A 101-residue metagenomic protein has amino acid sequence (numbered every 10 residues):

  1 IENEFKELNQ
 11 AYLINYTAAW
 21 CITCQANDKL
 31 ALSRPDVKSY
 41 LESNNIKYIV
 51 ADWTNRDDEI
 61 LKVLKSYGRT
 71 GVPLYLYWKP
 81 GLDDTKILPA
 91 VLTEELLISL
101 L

Functional and structural regions predicted by a protein language model:
I1-A11, L41: A short beta-strand-turn-helix
E7-I22: Short active-site neighborhood of thiol/selenol oxidoreductases, capturing the structured segment around
W20-C24, R56-E59, D83-T85: Flexible loop/turn segments at secondary-structure boundaries
T23-E42: Typically the conserved alpha-helix immediately C-terminal to a functionally engaged Cys/Sec in thioredoxin-like
A31-S33, T70-L101: Non-catalytic, surface beta->alpha helical segment in thiol-disulfide oxidoreductase systems
D52-T54: Conserved acidic residues
D58-G71: Structural alpha/beta surface segment adjacent to cysteine/selenocysteine redox centers across thiol/disulfide enzymes
